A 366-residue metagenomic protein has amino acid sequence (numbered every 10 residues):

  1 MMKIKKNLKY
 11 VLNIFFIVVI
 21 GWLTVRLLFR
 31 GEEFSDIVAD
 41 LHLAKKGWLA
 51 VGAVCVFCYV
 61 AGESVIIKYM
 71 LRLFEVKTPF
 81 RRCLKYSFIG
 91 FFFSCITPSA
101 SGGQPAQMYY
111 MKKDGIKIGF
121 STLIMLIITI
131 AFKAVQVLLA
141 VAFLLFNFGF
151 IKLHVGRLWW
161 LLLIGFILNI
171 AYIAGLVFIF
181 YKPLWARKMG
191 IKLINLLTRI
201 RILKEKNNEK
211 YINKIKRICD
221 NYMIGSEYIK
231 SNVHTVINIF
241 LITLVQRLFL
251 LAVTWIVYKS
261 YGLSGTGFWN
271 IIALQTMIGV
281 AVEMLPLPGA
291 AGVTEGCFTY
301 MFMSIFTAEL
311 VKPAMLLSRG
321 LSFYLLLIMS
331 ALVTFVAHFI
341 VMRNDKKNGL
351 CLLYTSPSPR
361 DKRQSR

Functional and structural regions predicted by a protein language model:
M1-A39, F93-L203, L287, A291-S356: Transmembrane helix-loop-helix hairpins in multi-pass inner-membrane proteins
D36-D40, I218-K230: A short amphipathic helical element positioned immediately N-terminal to and/or at the very start of a transmembrane
L41-A50, V155-W160, S231-T235: Juxtamembrane helix-entry segments on the extracytoplasmic side of multipass membrane proteins
S64-F88, V257-L274: Membrane-embedded helical hairpins/re-entrant loop segments and their flanking transmembrane helices within multi-pass
R81-G90, W269-V280, E309-G320: Alpha-helical transmembrane segments of multi-pass membrane proteins
K204-D220: Short, membrane-interfacial amphipathic segments enriched in basic
Y228-T276: Transmembrane helical segments that form the transport core of multi-pass membrane transport proteins
Y354-R366: Single conserved hydrophobic/aromatic residue that forms the stacking wall/gate of nucleotide- or nucleobase-binding
